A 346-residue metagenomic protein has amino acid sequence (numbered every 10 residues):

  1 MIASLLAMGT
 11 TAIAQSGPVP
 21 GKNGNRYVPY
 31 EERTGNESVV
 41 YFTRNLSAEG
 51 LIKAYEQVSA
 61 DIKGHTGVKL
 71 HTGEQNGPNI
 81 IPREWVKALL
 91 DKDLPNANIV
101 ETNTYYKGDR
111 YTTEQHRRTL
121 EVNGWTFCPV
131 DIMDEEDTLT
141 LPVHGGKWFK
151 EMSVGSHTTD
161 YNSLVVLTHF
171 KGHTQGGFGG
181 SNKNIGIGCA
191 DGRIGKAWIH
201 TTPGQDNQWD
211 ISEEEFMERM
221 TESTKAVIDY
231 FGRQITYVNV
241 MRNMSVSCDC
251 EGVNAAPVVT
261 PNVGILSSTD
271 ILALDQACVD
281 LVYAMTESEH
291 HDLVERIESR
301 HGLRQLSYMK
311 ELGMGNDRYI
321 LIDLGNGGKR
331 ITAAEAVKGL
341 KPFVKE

Functional and structural regions predicted by a protein language model:
M1-G9: Bacterial N-terminal signal peptides
Q15-E346: N-terminal and secondary-structure boundary signal
